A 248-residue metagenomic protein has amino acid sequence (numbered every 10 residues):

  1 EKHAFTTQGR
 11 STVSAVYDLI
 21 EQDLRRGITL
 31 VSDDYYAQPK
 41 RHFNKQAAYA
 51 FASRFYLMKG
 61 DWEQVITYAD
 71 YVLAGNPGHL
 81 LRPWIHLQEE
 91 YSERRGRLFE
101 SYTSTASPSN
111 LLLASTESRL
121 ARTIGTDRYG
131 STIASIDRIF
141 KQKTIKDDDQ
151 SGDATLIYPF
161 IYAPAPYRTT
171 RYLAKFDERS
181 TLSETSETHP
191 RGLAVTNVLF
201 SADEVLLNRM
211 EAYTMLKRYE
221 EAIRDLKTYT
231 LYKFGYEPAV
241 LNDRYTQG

Functional and structural regions predicted by a protein language model:
E1, V16-V31, R41-V72, T196-Y232: Extended, hydrophobic/aromatic-rich amphipathic alpha-helical segments that build helical scaffolds
E1-Q38, H79, W84-Q88, Y102: Aromatic-anchored glycine-rich loop motif in surface-exposed flexible loops
H3-G9, W84, E211, L216 (+2 more regions): Generic local-structure boundary detector
F5, Q64-D203, P238-G248: Hydrophobic-face positions in mid-chain alpha helices that act as interaction patches
T6, L24, Y36, R41 (+3 more regions): Generic detector of intrinsically disordered, low-complexity, polar/charged segments
T7, S14, F51-R54, S92: Fungal eukaryote-biased detector of long internal structured cores
T12-S14, Q22, F234-G248: Conserved catalytic neighborhood of penicillin-recognizing serine enzymes
D33-F43, L80, E221, E237-L241: Surface-exposed patches in mature extracellular/periplasmic domains of secreted proteins
